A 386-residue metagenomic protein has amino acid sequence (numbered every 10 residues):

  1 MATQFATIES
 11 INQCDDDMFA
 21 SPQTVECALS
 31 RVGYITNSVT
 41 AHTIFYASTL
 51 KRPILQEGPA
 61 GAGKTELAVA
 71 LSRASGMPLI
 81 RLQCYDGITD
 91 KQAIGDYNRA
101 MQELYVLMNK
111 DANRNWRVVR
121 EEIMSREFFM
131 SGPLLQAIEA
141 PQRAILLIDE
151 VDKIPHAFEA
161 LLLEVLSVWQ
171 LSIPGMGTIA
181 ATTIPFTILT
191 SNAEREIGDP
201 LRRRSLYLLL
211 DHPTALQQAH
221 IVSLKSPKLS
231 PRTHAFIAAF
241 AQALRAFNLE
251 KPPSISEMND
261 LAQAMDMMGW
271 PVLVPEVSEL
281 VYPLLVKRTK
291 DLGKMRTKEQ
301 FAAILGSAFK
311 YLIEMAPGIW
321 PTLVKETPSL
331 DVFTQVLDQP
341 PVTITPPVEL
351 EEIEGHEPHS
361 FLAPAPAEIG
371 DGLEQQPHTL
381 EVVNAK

Functional and structural regions predicted by a protein language model:
M1-K386: C-terminal regulatory/interaction module of P-loop NTP-utilizing enzymes
